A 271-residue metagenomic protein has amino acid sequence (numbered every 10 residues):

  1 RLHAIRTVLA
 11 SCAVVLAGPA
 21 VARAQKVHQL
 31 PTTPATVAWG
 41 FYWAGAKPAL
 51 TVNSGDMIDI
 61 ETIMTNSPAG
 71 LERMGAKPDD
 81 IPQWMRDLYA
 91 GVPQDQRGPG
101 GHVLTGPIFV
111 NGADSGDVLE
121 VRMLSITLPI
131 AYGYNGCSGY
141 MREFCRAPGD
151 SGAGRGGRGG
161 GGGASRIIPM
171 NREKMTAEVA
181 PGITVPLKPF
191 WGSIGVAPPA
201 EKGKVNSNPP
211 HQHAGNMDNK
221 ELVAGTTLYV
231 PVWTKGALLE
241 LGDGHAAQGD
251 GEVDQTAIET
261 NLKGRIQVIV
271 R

Functional and structural regions predicted by a protein language model:
R6-G18: Bacterial N-terminal signal peptides
P19-A24: Sec/Tat signal peptide C-region and signal peptidase I cleavage site
Q25-A38, D79-P99, I194-N208: Short, basic/aromatic beta-hairpin or loop at an interaction surface
I60, V118-V121, V230: A generic structural signal for residues embedded in beta-strands
T65-K77, I126-C137, G236-A246: Short, Lys/Arg- and Gly-enriched loop/turn segments at beta-strand edges
P99-V103, F109, L124-V223: Intrinsically disordered, low-complexity linker/loop segments enriched in Gly/Pro and charged/polar residues
P189-N216, K220-R271: Conserved mixed alpha/beta catalytic, RNA-binding, or beta-rich assembly cores of soluble enzyme, regulatory
